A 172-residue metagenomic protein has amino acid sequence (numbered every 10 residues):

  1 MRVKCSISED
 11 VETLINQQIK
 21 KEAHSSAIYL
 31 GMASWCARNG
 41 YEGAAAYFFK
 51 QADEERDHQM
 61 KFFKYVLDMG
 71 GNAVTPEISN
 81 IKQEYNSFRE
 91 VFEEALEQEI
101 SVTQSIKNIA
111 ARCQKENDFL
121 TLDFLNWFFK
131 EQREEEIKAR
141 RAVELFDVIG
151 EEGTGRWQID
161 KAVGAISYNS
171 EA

Functional and structural regions predicted by a protein language model:
M1-A172: Iron-associated oxidoreductase/ferritin-like identity signal
